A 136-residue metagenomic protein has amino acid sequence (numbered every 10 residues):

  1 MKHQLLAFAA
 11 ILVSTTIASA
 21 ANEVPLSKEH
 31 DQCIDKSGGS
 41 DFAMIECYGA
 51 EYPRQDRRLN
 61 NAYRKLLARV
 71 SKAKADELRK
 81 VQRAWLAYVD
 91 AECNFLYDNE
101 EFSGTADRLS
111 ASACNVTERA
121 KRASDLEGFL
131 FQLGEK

Functional and structural regions predicted by a protein language model:
M1-F8: Bacterial N-terminal signal peptides that target proteins for export
F8-A10, G128: A periodicity- and composition-biased signal for non-globular, repetitive helical segments
V13-A18: N-terminal signal peptide c-region/cleavage motif recognized by signal peptidases
S19-K136: N-terminal alpha-helical modules
